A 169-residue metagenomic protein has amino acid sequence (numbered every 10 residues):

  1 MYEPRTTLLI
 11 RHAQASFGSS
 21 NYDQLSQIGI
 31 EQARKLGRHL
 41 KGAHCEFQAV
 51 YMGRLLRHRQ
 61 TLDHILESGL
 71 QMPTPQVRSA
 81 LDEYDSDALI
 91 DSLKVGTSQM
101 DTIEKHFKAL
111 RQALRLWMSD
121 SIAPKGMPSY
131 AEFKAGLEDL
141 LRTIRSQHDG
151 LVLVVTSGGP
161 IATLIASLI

Functional and structural regions predicted by a protein language model:
M1-G18, L89, L110-S121: Contiguous N-terminal and early-domain "leader" segments and peripheral loops that mark the onset or edge of a domain
Y2-R78, A131: Active-site-proximal alpha-helix that buttresses catalytic centers in soluble enzyme cores
S16, R57-R59, E83-Y84, P160-A162: Short, active-site-adjacent cap segments at secondary-structure transitions
S19, T61-L62, D87, T163-A166: Short glycine-/acidic-enriched loop or helix-start segments at secondary-structure transitions that form or flank
D23-Q24, H64-E67, I90-L93, S167-I169: Short, glycine/charged-enriched secondary-structure capping and boundary segments
G69-G136: Phosphate-handling substructures
M72, A135-I169: Active-site-adjacent alpha-helix immediately C-terminal to a catalytic or transition-state-stabilizing loop
